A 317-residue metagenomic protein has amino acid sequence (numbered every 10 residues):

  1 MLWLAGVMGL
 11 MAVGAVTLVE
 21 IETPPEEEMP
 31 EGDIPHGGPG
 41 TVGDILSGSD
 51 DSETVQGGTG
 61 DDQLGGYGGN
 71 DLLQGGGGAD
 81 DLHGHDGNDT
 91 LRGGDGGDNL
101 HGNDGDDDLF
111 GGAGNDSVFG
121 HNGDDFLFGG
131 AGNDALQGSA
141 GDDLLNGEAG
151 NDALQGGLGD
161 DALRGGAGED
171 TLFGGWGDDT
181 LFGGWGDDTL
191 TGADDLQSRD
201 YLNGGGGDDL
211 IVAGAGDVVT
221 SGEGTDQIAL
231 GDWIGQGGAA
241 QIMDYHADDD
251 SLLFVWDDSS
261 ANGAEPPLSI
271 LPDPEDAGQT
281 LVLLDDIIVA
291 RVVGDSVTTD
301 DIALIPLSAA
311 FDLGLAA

Functional and structural regions predicted by a protein language model:
M1-M29, S269-A317: Low-complexity acidic/polar repeat-biased segments
T23-G76, D81: N-terminal segments that cap or nucleate solenoid repeat domains
G37-P39, S47-G48, G57, G66 (+21 more regions): Glycine-centered beta-turn/loop sites at beta-strand termini
S52, D61, N70, A79 (+16 more regions): Consensus positions within tandem repeat domains that build extended binding/scaffold surfaces
A162, T171-F173, T180-F182, N203 (+5 more regions): Long, low-complexity hydrophobic alpha-helices enriched in A/L/V/I and glycine
T191-S260: Extracellular beta-strand/loop-rich repeat segments of large surface/secreted proteins
V218-T220, Q236, S260-A264, I287-V292 (+1 more regions): Short, surface-exposed beta-strand/loop "edge" segments at domain boundaries and coil↔beta transitions
